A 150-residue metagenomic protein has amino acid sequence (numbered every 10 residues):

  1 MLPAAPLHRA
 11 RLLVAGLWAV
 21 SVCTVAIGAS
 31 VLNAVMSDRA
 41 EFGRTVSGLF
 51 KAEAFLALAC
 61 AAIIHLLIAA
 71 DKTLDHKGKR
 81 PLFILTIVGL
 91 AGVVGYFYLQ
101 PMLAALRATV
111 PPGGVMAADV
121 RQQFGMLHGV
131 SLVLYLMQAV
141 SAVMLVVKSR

Functional and structural regions predicted by a protein language model:
L2-K79, A105, P111-R121, G125: Interfacial loop at the N-terminal end of multi-pass membrane proteins
L13, F55, A59, V130-L136 (+1 more regions): Hydrophobic residues within alpha-helical transmembrane segments of multi-pass solute transporters/permease subunits
W18-A19, I84-Y98: Hydrophobic alpha-helical membrane-insertion segments
I27, V93, F97, V143-V147: Membrane-embedded alpha-helical segments of multi-pass transporters/permeases
S30, G92-T109: Inner-leaflet juxtamembrane helices
I64-K72, Y135-R150: Transmembrane alpha-helical segments in integral membrane proteins
T73-T86, R150: Cytoplasmic juxtamembrane regions at transmembrane-helix boundaries
L82, T86, L99-M102, L106 (+3 more regions): Amphipathic coiled-coil alpha-helices
